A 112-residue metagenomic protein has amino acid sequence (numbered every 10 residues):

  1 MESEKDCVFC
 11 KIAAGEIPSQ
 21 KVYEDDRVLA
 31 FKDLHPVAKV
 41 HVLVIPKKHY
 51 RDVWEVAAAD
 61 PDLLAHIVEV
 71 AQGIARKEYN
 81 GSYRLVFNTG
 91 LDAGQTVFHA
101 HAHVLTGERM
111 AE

Functional and structural regions predicted by a protein language model:
M1-E112: HIT superfamily nucleotide-processing domains
